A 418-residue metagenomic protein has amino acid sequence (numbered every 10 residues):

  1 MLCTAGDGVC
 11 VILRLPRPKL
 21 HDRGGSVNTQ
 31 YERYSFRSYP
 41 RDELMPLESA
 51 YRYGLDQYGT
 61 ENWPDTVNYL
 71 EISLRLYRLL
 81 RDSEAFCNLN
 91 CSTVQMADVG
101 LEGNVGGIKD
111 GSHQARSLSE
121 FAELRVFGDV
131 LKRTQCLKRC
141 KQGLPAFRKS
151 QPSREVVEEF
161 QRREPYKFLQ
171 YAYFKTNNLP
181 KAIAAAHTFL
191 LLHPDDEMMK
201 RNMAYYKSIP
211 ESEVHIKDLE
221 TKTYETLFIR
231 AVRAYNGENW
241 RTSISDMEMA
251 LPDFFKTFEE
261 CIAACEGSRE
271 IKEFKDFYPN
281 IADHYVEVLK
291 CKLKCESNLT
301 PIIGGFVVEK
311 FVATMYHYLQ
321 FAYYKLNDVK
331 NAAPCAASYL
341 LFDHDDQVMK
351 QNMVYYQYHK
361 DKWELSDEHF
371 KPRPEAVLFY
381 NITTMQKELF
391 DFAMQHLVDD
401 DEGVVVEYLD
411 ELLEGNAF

Functional and structural regions predicted by a protein language model:
L20-Q30, S92-Q151, Y171-F174, Y206-N236 (+3 more regions): Alpha-helical linker/edge segments of TPR/alpha-solenoid repeat scaffolds and analogous pre-/post-domain helices
G24-G25, S35, W63-G103, L190-S208 (+2 more regions): Short, charge-rich amphipathic alpha-helical segments embedded in non-transmembrane helical bundles/solenoids
R33-E48, P152-E164, S212-E225, I302-V312: TPR-adjacent "capping" and linker segments in tetratricopeptide-repeat scaffold/adaptor proteins
E43, L47-A50, Y166-F168, Y173 (+6 more regions): TPR repeat positional signature
P46, L80, R162, L179 (+6 more regions): Residue-level recognition of tetratricopeptide repeat
Y51, Y58-G59, Y77, Y173-F174 (+5 more regions): Hydrophobic/aromatic side-chain positions at a characteristic register within alpha-helices of tetratricopeptide repeats
G54, Q170-A172, N177, H187 (+5 more regions): Conserved small-residue packing positions in alpha-helical repeats and bundles
